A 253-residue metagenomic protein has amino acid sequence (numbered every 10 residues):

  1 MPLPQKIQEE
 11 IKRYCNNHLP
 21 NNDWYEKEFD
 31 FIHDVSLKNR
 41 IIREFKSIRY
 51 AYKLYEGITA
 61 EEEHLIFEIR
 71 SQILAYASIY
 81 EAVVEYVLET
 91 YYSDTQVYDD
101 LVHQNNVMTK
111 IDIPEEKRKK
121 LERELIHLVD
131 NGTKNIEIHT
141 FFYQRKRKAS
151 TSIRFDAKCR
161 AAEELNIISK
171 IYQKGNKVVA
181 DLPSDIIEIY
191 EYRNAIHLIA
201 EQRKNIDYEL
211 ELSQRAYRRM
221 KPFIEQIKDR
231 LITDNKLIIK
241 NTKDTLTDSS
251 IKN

Functional and structural regions predicted by a protein language model:
M1-R70: Charged alpha-helical initiation segments
K6, E10, Y14, R40 (+7 more regions): Charge-rich, solvent-exposed alpha-helical interaction surfaces
L37-R40, E44, A75-Y76, L182-D185 (+2 more regions): Amphipathic alpha-helix face/heptad-repeat signature
R43-K53, S78, A82, E191-A195 (+1 more regions): Generic structural signal for well-ordered, non-membrane alpha-helices
K53-A60, L88, Y92, E201-N205: Short, flexible helix-adjacent loops and helix caps
E68-A75, I79, V83, D185: Residue-level detector of well-ordered alpha-helical segments, enriched for hydrophobic/aromatic packing positions
E81-K177, I199: Short non-catalytic regulatory patches outside canonical folded cores
S152, D156-S249: Charge-enriched, short contiguous segments at helix-coil
